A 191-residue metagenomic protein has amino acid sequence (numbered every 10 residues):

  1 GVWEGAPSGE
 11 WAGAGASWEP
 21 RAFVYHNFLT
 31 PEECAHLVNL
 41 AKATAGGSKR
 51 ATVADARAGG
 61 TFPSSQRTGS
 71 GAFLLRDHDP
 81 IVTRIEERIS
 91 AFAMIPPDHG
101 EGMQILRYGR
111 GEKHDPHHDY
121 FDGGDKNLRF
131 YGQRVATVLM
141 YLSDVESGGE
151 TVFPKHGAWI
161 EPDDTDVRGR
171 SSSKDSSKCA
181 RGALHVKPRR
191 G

Functional and structural regions predicted by a protein language model:
G1-R190: Fe(II)/2-oxoglutarate oxygenase catalytic core
